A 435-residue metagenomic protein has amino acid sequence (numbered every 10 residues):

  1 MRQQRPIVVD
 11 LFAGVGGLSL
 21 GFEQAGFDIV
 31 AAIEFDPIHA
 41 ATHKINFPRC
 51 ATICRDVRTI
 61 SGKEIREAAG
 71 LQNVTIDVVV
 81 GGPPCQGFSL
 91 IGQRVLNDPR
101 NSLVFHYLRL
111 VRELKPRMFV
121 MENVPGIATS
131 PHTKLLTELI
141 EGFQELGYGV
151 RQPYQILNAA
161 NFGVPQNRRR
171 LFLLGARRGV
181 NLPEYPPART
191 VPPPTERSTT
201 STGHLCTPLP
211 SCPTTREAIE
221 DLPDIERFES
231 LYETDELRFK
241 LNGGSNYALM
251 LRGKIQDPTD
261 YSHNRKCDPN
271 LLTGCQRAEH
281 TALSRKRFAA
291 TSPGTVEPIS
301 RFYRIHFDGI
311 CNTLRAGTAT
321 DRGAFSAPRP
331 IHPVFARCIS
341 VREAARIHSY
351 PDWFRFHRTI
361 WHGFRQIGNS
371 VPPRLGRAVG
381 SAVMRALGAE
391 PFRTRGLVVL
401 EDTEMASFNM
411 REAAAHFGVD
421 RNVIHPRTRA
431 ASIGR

Functional and structural regions predicted by a protein language model:
R2-K115, P125-T129, T133-E138, Q144: Core alpha/beta nucleotide-donor-binding catalytic domains of modification enzymes
G16, F105, T133-T137, P213 (+5 more regions): A structural signal for well-ordered alpha-helical segments within the folded catalytic domains of diverse enzymes
I60, F88, I127, V164 (+5 more regions): Short clusters of hydrophobic/aromatic residues that line enzyme substrate/ligand-binding pockets
E64-N73, I91-P293: Class I S-adenosyl-L-methionine
P83-Q86, R178-G179, A319: Short glycine-rich anion-binding loops that position phosphate/pyrophosphate groups of nucleotides and phosphorylated
Q86-S89, V120, R355-W361: Short glycine/proline-rich turn/loop motifs
L237-R435: C-terminal target-recognition/interaction regions appended to catalytic cores
